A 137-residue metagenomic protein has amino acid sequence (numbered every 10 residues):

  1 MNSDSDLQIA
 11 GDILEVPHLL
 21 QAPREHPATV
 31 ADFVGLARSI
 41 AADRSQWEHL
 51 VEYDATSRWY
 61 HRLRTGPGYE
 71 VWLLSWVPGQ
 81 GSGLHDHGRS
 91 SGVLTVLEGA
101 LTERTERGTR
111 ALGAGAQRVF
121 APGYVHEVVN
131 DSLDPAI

Functional and structural regions predicted by a protein language model:
M1-R44: N-terminal leader/capping segments at the start of a protein or of a new domain
E48-Q80: A short glycine-rich, His/Asp/Glu-containing loop-to-beta-strand
A55-T56, P67, D86-H87, R110-A111 (+1 more regions): Short solvent-exposed loop/turn micro-motifs enriched in small/polar/acidic residues
T65, D86-G88, T95, N130: Conserved strand-loop elements at the edges of beta-sheets that form or border functional pockets
W72-H87, A121-V125: Conserved short histidine dyad/triad with adjacent acidic residue
P78, R89-R104: Glycine- and acidic-residue-biased ligand/ion/polar-headgroup-sensing regions
V93, T105-D131: Short acidic-glycine-tyrosine-enriched beta hairpin
D131-I137: Double-stranded beta-helix
